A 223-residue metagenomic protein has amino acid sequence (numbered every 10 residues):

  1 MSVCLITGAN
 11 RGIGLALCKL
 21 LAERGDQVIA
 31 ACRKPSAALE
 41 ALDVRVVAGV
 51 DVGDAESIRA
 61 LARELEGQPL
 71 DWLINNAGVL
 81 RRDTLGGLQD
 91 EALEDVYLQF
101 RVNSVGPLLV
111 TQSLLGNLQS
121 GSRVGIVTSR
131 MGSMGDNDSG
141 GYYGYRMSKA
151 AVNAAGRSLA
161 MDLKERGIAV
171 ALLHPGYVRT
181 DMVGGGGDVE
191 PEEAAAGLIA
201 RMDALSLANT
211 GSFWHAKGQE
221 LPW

Functional and structural regions predicted by a protein language model:
I6-T7, N75-N76, R123-S129, A169-H174: Structural signature of the Rossmann-like NAD(P)-dependent dehydrogenase/reductase core
N10-L20: N-terminal Rossmann NAD(P)H-binding glycine-rich loop of SDR-like oxidoreductase domains
R24, S113-S122: A short helix-coil junction within the Rossmann-fold of NAD(P)-dependent oxidoreductases
R24-L39: Conserved glycine-rich Rossmann-like NAD(P)H-binding loop of the short-chain dehydrogenase/reductase
L42-E56: Rossmann-fold cofactor-recognition segment
V79-L80, G86-F100, L109, S120-K164: Catalytic loop of short-chain dehydrogenase/reductase
L172-L173, T180, G184-W223: C-terminal helical subdomain
